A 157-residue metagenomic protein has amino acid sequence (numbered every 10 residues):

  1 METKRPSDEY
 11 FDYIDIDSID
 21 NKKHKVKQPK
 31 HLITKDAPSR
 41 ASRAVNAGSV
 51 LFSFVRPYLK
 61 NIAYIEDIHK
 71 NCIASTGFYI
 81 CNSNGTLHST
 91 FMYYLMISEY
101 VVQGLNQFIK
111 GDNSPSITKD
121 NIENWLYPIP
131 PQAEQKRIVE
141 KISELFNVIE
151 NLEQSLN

Functional and structural regions predicted by a protein language model:
M1, N61-Y64, N106-Q107, G111 (+3 more regions): Conserved helix-loop functional segments at active or binding sites
M1-K4, I14-A47, I65-D67: Sequence-specific dsDNA recognition surfaces
T3-P6, I129-P130: Replace "in large, NTP-powered and nucleic-acid-processing enzymes" with "in large, NTP-powered factors and other
D8-Y10, L32-K35, S39-V45, C72 (+5 more regions): Conserved structured core elements
F11, T76, I122-N124: Active-site lining segments that contact anionic ligands and/or coordinate catalytic metals
R40-I97, I109-G111, S116-K119: A short beta-sheet element
G104, N124-N157: Amphipathic alpha-helical coiled-coil/heptad-repeat segments
